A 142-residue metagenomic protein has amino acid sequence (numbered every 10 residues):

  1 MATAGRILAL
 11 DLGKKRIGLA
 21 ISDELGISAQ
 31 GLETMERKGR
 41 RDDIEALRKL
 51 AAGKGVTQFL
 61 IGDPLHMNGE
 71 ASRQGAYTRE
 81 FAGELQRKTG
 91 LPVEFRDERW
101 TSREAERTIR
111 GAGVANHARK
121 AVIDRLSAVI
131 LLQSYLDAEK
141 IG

Functional and structural regions predicted by a protein language model:
A2-L8, K14-G142: Phosphate- and other anionic-substrate recognition elements at nucleic-acid/protein interfaces
